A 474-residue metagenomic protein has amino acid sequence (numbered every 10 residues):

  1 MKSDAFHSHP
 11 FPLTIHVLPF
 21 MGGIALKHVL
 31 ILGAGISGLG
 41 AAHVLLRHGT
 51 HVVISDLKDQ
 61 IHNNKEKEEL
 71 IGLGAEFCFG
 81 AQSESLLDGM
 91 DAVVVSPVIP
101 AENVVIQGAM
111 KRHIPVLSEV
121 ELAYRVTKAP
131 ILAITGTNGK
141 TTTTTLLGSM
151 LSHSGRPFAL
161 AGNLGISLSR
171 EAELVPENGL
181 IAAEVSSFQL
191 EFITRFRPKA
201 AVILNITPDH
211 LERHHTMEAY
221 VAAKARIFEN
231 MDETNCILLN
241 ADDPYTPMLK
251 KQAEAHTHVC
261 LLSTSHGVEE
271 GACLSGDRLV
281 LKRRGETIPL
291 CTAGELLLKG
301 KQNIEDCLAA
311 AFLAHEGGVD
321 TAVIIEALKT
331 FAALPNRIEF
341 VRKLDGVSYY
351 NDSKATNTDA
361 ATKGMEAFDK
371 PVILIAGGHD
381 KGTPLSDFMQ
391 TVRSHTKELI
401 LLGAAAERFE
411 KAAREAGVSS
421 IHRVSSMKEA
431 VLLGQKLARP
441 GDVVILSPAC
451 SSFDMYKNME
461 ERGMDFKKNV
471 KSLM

Functional and structural regions predicted by a protein language model:
M1-P19, A25, D59-H62, M474: Short, basic, low-complexity termini and linkers enriched in Ser/Thr/Gly/Pro that act as targeting/leader peptides
F20, A25-H28, V44-R47, E68 (+7 more regions): Phosphate-binding loop of NTP-binding sites
G23-H28, G40-H48, C291-K397: Nucleotide phosphate-binding/pyrophosphate-handling subdomain across enzymes that bind or process nucleotide phosphates
A34: Glycine-rich Rossmann-fold phosphate-binding loop(s) that bind the pyrophosphate of adenine dinucleotide cofactors
S37: Hydrophobic/small residue at the entry helix of a nucleotide-binding pocket
T50-E68: NAD(P)-binding Rossmann-fold cofactor-contacting core
D56-L57, G80-A81, L117-E121, H256-L274 (+3 more regions): Beta-strand->loop->alpha-helix junctions that form or flank phosphate-binding loops in nucleotide-handling enzymes
K65-I71, S386-D442: C-terminal helical cap/extension that packs against the catalytic core of soluble nucleotide-cofactor enzymes
